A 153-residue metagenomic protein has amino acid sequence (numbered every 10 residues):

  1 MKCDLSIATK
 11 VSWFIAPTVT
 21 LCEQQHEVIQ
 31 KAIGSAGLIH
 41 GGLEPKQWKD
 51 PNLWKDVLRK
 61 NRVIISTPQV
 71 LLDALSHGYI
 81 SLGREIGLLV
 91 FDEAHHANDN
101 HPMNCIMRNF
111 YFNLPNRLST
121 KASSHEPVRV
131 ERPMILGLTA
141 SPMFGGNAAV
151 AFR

Functional and structural regions predicted by a protein language model:
M1-I7, R108-Y111: Walker A/P-loop NTP-binding motif
A8-K31, L72, P142-G146: Conserved Walker A/P-loop ATP-binding site and its immediately adjacent core in helicase/helicase-like ATPase domains
F14-I15, L38, I135-G137: Structural beta-sheet core signal
Q25-H26, G37-G42: N-terminal entry segment of cytoskeletal motor ATPase domains
G37, V63, L88: Hydrophobic "anchor" residues on beta-strands that sit immediately upstream of conserved functional sites
L43-E85: Conserved helix/coil segment N-terminal to the catalytic DExD/H
P68-L72, G78-L136, A140: SF2 helicase catalytic motif II
I80-S81, G146-R153: Short regulatory helix/loop adjacent to the ATP-binding pocket of P-loop NTPases
